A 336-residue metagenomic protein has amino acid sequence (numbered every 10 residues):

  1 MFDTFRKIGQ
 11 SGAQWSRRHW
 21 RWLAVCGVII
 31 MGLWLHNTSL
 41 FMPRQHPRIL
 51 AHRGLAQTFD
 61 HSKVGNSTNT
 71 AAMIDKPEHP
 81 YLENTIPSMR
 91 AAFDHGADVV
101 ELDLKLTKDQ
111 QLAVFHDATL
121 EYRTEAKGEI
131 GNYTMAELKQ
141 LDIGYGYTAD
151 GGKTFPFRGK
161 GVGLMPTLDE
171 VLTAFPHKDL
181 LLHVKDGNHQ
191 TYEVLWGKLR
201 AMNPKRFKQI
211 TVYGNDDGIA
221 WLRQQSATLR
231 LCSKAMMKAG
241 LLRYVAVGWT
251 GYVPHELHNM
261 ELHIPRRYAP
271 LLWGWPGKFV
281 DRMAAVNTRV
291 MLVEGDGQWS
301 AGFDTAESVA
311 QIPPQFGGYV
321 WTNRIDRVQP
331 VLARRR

Functional and structural regions predicted by a protein language model:
F2-R336: Phosphate-group recognition and catalysis centered on beta-loop-alpha active-site segments
